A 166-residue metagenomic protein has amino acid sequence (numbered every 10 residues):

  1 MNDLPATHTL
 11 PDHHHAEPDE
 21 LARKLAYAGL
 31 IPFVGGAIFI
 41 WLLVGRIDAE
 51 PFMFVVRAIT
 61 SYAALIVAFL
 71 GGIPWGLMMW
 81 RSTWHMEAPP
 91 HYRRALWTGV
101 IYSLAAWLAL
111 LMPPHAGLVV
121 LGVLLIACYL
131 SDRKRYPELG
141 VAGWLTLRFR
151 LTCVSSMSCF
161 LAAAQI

Functional and structural regions predicted by a protein language model:
M1-D19: Short, Lys/Arg-rich, polar N-terminal cytosolic tail immediately upstream of the first transmembrane signal-anchor
G29-G36, R94-L104, L147-A163: Small-residue-rich segments of transmembrane alpha-helices in multi-pass membrane proteins, especially helix faces
F39, L104-P114, A162-I166: Hydrophobic alpha-helical transmembrane segments
L42-V55: Membrane-interface helix termini and inter-helical loops of multi-pass transporters
F52-W84: Short, well-structured hydrophobic secondary-structure segments
I73-L108: Helix-adjacent hinge/juxtasegments
L108-A127: Transmembrane helix-loop-helix
S131-S156: Interfacial loop-to-transmembrane junctions
